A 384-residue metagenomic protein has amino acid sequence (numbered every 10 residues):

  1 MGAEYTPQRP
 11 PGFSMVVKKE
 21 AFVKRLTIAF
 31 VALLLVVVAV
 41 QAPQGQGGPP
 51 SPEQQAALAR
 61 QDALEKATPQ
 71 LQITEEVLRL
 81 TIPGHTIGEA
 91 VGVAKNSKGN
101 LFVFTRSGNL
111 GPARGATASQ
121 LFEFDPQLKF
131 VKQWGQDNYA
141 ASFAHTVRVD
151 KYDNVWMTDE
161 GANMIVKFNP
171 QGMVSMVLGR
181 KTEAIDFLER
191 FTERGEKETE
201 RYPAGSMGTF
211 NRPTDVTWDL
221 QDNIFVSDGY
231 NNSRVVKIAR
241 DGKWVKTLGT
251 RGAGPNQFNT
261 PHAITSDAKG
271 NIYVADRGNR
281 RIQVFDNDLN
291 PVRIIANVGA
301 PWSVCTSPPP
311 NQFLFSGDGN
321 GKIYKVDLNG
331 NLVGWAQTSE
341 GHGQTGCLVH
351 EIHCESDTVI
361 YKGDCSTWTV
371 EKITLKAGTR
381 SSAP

Functional and structural regions predicted by a protein language model:
Y5-Q8: Low-complexity, intrinsically disordered or signal/transmembrane-proximal segments
V17-F30: Bacterial N-terminal signal peptides that target proteins for export
A29-V38: Bacterial N-terminal signal peptides
Q41-Q44: Sec/Tat signal peptide C-region and signal peptidase I cleavage site
Q46-P384: Eukaryotic scaffold repeat domains enriched in small/polar residues
